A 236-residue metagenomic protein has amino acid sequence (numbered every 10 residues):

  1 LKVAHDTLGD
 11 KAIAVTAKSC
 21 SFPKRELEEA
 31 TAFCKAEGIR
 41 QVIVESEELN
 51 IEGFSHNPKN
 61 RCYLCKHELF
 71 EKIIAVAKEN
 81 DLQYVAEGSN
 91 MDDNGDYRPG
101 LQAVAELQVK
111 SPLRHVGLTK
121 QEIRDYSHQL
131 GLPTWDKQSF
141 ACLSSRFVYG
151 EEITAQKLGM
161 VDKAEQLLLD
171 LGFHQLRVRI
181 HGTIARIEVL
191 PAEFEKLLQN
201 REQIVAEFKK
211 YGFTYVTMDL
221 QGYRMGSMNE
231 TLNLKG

Functional and structural regions predicted by a protein language model:
L1-Q129, D170, A185, Q203-F213 (+2 more regions): ATP-dependent adenylation/nucleotidyltransferase module used to activate substrates
I13, I180-P191: Short, aliphatic-rich beta-strand segments
R114, L118-K120, R124-L168, Q175-L176: Mid-to-C-terminal catalytic subdomains of enzymes that bind/position adenosyl phosphate moieties or nucleic-acid
K163, P191-E193, F208: Rossmann-like AdoMet/SAM-dependent catalytic core
H174-H181, D219, R224: C-terminal boundary motif of the adenylate-forming
E193-Q203: Short, conserved charged micro-motifs
G226-G236: Short, low-order "capping/linker" segments at domain edges
